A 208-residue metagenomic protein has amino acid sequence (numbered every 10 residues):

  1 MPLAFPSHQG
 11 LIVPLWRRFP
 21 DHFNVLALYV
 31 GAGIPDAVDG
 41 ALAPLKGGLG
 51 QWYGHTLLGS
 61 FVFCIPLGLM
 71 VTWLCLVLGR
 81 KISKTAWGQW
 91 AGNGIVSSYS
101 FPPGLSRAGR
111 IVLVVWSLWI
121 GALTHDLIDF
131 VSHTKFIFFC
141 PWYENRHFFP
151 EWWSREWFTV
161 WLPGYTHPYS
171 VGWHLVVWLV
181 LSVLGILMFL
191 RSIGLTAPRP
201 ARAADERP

Functional and structural regions predicted by a protein language model:
M1-P208: N-terminal membrane-targeting hydrophobic helices
